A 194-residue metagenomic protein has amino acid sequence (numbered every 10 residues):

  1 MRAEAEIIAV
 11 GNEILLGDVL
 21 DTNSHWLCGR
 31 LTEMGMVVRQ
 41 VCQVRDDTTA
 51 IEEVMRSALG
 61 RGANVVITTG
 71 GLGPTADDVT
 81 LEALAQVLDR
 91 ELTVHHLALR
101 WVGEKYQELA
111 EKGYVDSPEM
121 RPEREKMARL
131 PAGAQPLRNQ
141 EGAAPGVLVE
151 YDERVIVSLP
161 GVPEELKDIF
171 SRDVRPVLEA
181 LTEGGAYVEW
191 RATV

Functional and structural regions predicted by a protein language model:
M1-D46: Glycine-rich phosphate/diphosphate-binding loop of Rossmann-like nucleotide-binding domains
V10-N12, T68-A76, P160-G161: Glycine-rich beta-strand-to-loop/alpha-helix junction loops that act as flexible
L31, T69, D78-T80: Short, conserved active-site loops that position catalytic residues or coordinate cofactors/metal ions across diverse
R45-R56: Structural motif
A50, V79-E189: Proline/glycine-rich low-complexity loops and linkers
R56-T68: Short, structured active-site "lid" loops
T193-V194: Short, surface-exposed ligand-recognition loops at beta-strand->loop->(often short) alpha-helix junctions that present
